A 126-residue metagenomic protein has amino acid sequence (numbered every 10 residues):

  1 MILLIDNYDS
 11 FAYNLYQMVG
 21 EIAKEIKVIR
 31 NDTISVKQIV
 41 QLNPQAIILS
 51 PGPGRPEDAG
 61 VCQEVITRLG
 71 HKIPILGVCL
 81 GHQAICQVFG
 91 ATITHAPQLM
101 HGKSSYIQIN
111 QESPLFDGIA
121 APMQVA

Functional and structural regions predicted by a protein language model:
M1-H71, L80: N-terminal beta1-alpha1 cap of cysteine-dependent amidohydrolase-like domains
I26-V28, I93, V125: Generic structural signal for residues in well-ordered beta-strands
P44-S113, G118: Cysteine-nucleophile active-site neighborhood
I119-A126: Active-site oxyanion/phosphate-handling segment shared across diverse enzymes
